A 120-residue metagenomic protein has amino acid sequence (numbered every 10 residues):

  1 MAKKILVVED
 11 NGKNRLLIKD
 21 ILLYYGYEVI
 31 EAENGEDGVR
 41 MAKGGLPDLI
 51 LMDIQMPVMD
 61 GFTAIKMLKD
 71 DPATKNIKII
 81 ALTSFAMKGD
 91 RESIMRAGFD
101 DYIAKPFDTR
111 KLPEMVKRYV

Functional and structural regions predicted by a protein language model:
E9: Conserved acidic carboxylate
L16-Y24: Charged docking surfaces used in two-component/phosphorelay signaling
G26-E33, M41: Short hydrophobic/Thr-rich beta-strand motif most characteristic of the beta2 strand and flanking loop of CheY-like
G45-L51: Active-site beta3 strand of CheY-like receiver
M56: Receiver (REC) domain active-site loop signature in two-component systems and cognate sites in sensor histidine kinases
F107-V116: C-terminal output helix
